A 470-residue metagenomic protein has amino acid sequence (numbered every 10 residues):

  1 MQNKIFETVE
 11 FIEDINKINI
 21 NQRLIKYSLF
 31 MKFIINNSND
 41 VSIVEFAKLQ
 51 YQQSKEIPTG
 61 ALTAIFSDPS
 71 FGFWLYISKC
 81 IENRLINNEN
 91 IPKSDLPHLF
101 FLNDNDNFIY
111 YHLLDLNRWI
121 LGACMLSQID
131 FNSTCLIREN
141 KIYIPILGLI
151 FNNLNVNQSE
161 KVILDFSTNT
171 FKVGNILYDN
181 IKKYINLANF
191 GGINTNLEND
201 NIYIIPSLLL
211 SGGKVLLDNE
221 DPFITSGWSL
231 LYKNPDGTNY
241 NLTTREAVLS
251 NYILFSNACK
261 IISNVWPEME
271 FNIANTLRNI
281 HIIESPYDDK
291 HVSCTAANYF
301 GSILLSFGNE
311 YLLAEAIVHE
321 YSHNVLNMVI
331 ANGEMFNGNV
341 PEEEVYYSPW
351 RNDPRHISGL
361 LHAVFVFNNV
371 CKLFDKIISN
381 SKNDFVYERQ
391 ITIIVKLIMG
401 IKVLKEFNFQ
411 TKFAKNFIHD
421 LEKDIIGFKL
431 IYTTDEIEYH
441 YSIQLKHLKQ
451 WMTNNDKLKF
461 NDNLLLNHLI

Functional and structural regions predicted by a protein language model:
M1-H281, I391-I470: Type-3 copper protein
W266, E284-P286, L304-N309, S322 (+1 more regions): Short, flexible loop/turn elements at secondary-structure junctions
N272-L277, E334-N339, N380-Q390: Short, glycine/acidic-rich hinge or "gate" loops at secondary-structure transitions that mediate conformational
N279-F300: Catalytic zinc-binding patch centered on the HExxH motif and its immediate surroundings that defines zinc-dependent
N298, G308-A316, N324-S358: Post-HEXXH active-site segment of zinc metalloproteases
H323, N327, A331, K372-S379: Short, well-ordered loop/turn and helix-capping segments at boundaries between secondary-structure elements and domains
Y346-F413: Active-site/pore-lining binding-face segments in mid-to-C-terminal subdomains
